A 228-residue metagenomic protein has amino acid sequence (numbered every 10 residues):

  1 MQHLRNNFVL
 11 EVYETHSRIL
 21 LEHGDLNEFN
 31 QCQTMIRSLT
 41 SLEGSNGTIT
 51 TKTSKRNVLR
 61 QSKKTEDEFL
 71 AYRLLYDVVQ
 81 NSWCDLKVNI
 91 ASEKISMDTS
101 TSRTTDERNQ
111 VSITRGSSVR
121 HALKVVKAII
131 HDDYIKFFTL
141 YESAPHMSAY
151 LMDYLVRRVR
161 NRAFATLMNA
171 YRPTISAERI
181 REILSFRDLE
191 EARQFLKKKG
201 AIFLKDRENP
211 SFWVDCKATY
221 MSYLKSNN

Functional and structural regions predicted by a protein language model:
M1-E11: Internal amphipathic alpha-helical repeat/solenoid segments
N6-N7, L20, N27: Long, contiguous alpha-helical bundle segments
L10-E22: Non-membrane alpha-helical segments in proteins
D25, F29-R207, W213-Y220: Alpha-helical scaffold segments of alpha-solenoid architecture
K225-N228: Short, amphipathic alpha-helical interaction segments positioned at domain boundaries
